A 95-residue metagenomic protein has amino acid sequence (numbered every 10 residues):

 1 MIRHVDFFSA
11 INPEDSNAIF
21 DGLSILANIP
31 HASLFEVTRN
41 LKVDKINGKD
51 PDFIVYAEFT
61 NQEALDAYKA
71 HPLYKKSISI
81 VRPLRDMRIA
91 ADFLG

Functional and structural regions predicted by a protein language model:
M1-F53, T60-A70, L94-G95: Short S/T/G/P-rich N-terminal loop/turn motif that feeds into the first structured element of a domain
E58-L94: C-terminal structural segments of small proteins and small subunits
